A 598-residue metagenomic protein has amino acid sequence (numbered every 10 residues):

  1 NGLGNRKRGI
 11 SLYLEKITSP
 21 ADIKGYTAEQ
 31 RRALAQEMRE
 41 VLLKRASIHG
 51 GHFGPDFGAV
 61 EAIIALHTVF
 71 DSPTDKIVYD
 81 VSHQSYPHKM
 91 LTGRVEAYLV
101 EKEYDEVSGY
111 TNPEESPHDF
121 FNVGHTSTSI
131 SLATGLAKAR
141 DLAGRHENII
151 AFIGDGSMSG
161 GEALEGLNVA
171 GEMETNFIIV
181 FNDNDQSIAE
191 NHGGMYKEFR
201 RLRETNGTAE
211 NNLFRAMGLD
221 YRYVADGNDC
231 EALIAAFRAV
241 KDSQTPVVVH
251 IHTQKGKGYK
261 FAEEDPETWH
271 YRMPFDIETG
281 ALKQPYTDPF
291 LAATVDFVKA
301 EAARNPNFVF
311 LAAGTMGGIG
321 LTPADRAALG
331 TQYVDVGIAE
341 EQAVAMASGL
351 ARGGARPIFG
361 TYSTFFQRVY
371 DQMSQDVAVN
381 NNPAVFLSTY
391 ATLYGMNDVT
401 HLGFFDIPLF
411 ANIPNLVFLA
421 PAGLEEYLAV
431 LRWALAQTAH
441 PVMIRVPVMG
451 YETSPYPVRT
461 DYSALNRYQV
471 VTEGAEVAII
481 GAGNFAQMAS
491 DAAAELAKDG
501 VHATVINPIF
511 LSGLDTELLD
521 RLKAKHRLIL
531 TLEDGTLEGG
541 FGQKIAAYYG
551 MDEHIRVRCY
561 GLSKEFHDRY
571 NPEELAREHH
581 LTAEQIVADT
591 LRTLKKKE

Functional and structural regions predicted by a protein language model:
I10-M90, R215, D226: N-terminal amphipathic, basic-rich helices that act as targeting or association modules
E40-S47, E106-V123, G144-I150, P323-V334 (+4 more regions): Glycine/charged-rich beta-loop-alpha catalytic/anionic-binding loops adjacent to active sites
H52-M173, F308, A313, T322-P323 (+1 more regions): Cofactor-binding active-site loop characterized by glycine-rich and histidine/acidic residues
D75-K76, Y259-Q367, Q372-N382, G481-G483: Non-catalytic terminal/interface segments that mediate subunit docking, oligomerization, and allosteric communication
V81-Y86, I153-G160, F181-S187, G227-N228 (+10 more regions): Acidic, glycine-rich active-site loops and adjacent beta-strand->loop/helix elements that engage anionic groups
A97-V107, E172-N184, A378-Y390: A glycine-rich helix N-cap at a beta->alpha junction
D119-F275, T279-T287, T294, L416-H526: Glycine-rich ThDP/TPP pyrophosphate-binding loop and its adjacent helix/strand module within ThDP-dependent enzymes
L282, Y286, G395-N397, V417 (+2 more regions): Peripheral docking tails and interdomain loops at the edges of cofactor- or intermediate-handling domains
